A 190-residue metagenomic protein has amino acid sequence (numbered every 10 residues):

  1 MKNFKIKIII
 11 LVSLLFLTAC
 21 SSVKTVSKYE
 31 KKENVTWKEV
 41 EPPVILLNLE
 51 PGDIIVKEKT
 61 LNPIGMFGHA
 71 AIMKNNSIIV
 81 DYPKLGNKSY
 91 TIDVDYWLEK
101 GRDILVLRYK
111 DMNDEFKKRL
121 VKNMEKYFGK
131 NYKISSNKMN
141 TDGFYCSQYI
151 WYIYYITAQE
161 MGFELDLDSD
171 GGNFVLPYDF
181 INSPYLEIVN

Functional and structural regions predicted by a protein language model:
K5-L11: Sec-dependent signal peptide recognition, specifically the positively charged N-region followed immediately by
L17-A19: C-terminal motif of bacterial Sec signal peptides marking the signal peptidase cleavage site
S22-K28, K32-N34, N137-N190: Activation targets extended, charge/polar-rich intrinsically disordered C-terminal tails
Y29-L47: Mixed-charge, Lys/Arg-rich low-complexity intrinsically disordered regions
L46-D53, G68, N76, K117-V121 (+3 more regions): Extracytoplasmic/secreted envelope proteins and their assembly/folding machinery, especially bacterial periplasmic
L49-Y109, Y132-T141: Glycine-rich catalytic cores of cysteine/serine-nucleophile enzymes that process amide/ester linkages in cell-envelope
D53, K59, P83, M124-Y132 (+2 more regions): Sec/Tat-exported extracytoplasmic proteins
D103, K110-G129: A structural motif
